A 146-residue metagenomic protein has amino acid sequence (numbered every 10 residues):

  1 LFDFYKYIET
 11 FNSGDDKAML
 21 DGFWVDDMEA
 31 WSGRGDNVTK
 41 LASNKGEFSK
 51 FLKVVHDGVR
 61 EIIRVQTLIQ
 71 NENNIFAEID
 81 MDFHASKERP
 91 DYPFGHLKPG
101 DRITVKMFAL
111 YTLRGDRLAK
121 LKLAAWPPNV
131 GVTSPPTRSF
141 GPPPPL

Functional and structural regions predicted by a protein language model:
L1-L146: C-terminal and inter-domain tail/linker signature
